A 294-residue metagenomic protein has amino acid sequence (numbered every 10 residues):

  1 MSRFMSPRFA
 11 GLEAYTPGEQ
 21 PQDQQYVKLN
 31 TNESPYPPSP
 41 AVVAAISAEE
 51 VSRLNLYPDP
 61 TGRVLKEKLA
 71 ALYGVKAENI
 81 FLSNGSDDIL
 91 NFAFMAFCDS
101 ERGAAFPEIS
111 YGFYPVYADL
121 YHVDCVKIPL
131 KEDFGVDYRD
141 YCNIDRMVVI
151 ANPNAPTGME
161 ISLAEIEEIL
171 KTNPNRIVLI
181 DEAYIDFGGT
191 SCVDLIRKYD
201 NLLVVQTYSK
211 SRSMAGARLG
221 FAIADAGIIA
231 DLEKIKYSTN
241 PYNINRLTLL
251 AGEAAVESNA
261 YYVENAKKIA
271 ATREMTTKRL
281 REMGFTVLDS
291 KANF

Functional and structural regions predicted by a protein language model:
M1-L56, I144: N-terminal "arm"/small-domain region of PLP-dependent enzymes with the aminotransferase-like
R63-G103: Phosphate-binding glycine-rich loop
G85-C98, S162, I180-Y184, G188-G189 (+1 more regions): Glycine/small-residue-rich loop that forms an oxyanion/phosphate-binding "nest" at active or ligand-binding sites
A96-A151: PLP-dependent aminotransferase-like
K131-D186: Active-site phosphate-binding strand-loop segment of PLP-dependent enzymes
N201-R281, F285-L288: PLP-dependent aminotransferase class I/II
L288-F294: Short Gly/Ser/Thr- and Asp/Glu-enriched loop/turn motifs at secondary-structure junctions
